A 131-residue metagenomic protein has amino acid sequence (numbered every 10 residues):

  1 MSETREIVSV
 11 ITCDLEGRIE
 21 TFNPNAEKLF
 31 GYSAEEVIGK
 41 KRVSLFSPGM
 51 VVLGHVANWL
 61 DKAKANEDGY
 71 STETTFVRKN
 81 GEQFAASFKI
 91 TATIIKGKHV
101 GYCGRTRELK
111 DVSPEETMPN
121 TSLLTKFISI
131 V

Functional and structural regions predicted by a protein language model:
M1-G17, T125-I128: Sensory modules in modular signal-transduction proteins
M1-S2, R107-L123: PAS-associated C-terminal cap
I7-S9, G17, S71-E73, F88-K89: Short loop/turn microsegments at loop-to-beta-strand junctions
D14-E16, N23, R78, I94: Short, acidic, Ser/Thr-enriched surface-loop or helix-capping motifs
E16, E20, P24-K28, K40: PAS/LOV sensory domain surfaces, especially short acidic/polar patches at coil-to-helix junctions
E36-M50: PAS-family sensory/regulatory domains
G49-E82: Terminal output helix/cap of sensory domains in signal transduction proteins
F88-G104, E108-D111: Short loop/turn elements at sensory-signaling interfaces that couple input to output
